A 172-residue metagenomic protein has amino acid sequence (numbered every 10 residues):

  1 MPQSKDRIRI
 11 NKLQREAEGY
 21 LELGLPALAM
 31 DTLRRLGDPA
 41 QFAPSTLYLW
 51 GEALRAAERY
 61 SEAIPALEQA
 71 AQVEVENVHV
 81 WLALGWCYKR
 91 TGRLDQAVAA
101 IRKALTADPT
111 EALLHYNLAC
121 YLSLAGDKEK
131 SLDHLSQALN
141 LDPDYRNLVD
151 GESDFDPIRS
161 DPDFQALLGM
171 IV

Functional and structural regions predicted by a protein language model:
D6-S45, L49-A56: Alpha-helical segment of the N-proximal tetratricopeptide repeat
I10, A43-S45, V78-H79, A112-L113 (+1 more regions): Helix-start (N-cap) detector for alpha-helical repeat units in TPR-like alpha-solenoids, especially tetratricopeptide
E22-L23, A56, R90, L124 (+1 more regions): Register position in tetratricopeptide repeats
R35-D38, E68-Q72, R102-T106, L139-N140: Conserved structural position within tetratricopeptide repeats
L49, A83, N117, G151-E152: Canonical tetratricopeptide repeat
